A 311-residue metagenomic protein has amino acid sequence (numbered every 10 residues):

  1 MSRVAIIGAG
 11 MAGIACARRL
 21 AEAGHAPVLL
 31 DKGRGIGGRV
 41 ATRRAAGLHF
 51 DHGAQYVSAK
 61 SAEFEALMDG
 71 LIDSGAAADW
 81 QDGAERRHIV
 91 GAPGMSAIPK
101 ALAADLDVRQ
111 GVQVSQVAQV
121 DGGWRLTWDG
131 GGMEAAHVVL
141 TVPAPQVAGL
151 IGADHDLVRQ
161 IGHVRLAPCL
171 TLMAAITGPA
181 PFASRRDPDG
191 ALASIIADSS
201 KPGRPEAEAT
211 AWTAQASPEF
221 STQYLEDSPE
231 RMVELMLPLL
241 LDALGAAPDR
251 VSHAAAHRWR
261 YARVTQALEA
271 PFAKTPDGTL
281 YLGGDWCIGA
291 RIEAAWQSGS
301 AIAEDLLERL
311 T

Functional and structural regions predicted by a protein language model:
M1-A12: Beta1/beta-strand and adjacent pyrophosphate-binding region of the FAD-binding site in flavoprotein oxidoreductases
R19-A45: Glycine-rich FAD pyrophosphate-binding loop
G37, G132-R185, A246-D249: Central helical "cap/lid" subdomain
A41-D79: N-terminal FAD cofactor-binding segment of flavoenzymes
Y56-K60, Q81-A101, E226-L235: Short beta-strand to alpha-helix junction loop
Q110-W124: A conserved short coil-to-beta-strand element within the FAD-binding core of flavoproteins
M173-L225, R231, L235-L244: Active-site substrate-recognition segment that forms the wall of the catalytic cavity or substrate channel
E234, L241-G278: Flavin (FAD/FMN) cofactor-binding core of flavoprotein oxidoreductases
